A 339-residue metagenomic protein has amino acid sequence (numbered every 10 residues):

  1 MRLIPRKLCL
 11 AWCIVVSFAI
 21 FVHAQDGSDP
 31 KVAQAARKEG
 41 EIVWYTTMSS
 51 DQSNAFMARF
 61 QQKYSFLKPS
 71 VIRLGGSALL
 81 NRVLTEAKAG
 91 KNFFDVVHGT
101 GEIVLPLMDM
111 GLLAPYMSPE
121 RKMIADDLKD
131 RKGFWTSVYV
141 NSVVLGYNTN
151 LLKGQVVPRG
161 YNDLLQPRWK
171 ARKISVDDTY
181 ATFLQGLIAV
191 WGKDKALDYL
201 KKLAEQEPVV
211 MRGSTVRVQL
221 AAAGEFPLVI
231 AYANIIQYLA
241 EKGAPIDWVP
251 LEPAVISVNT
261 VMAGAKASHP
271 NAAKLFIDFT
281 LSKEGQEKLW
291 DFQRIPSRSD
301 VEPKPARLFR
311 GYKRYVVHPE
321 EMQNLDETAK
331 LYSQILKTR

Functional and structural regions predicted by a protein language model:
C9-I20: Bacterial N-terminal signal peptides
D26-D29, R37-A55, A233, N259: Extracytoplasmic "Venus flytrap"
V43-A58, P69-A87, K91-E225: Extracytoplasmic ligand-binding site segments that recognize negatively charged/polar headgroups
G101-P106, P227-I246: A ligand-binding cleft/hinge motif common to bilobed small-molecule-binding domains
D126-D127, V140-N141, L200-A204, V209-M211 (+3 more regions): Periplasmic-binding protein-like
G146-L151, I188-V190, S257-H269, K288-L289: A bilobed periplasmic-binding-protein/Venus flytrap-type ligand-binding module shared by bacterial periplasmic
W169-T179, T280-P303: Periplasmic-binding protein-like
P303-R339: Extracellular/periplasmic bilobal clamshell ligand-binding domains
